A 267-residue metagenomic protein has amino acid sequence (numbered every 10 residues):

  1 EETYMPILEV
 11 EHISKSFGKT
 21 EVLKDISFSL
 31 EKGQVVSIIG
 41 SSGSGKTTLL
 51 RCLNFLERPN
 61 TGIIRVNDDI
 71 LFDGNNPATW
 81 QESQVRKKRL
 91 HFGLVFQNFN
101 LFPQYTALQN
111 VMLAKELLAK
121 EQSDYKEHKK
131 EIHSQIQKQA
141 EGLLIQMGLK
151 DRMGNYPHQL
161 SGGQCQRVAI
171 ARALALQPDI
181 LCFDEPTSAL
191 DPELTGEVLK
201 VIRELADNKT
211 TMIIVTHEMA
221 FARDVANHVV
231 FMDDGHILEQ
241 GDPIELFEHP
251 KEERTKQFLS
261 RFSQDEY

Functional and structural regions predicted by a protein language model:
N54: Helix-to-loop junction immediately C-terminal to a conserved catalytic motif
Y156-L160, Q164: Conserved ABC ATPase signature
A175-D179: A short, proline-enriched helix->beta-strand linker immediately N-terminal to the Walker B motif in ABC-type P-loop
L181-D184: Catalytic Walker B motif of ABC-type/P-loop ATPase nucleotide-binding domains
P192-L194: Helix N-cap at the start of a conserved alpha-helix in ABC-type nucleotide-binding domains
Q240-G241: ABC ATPase "signature
